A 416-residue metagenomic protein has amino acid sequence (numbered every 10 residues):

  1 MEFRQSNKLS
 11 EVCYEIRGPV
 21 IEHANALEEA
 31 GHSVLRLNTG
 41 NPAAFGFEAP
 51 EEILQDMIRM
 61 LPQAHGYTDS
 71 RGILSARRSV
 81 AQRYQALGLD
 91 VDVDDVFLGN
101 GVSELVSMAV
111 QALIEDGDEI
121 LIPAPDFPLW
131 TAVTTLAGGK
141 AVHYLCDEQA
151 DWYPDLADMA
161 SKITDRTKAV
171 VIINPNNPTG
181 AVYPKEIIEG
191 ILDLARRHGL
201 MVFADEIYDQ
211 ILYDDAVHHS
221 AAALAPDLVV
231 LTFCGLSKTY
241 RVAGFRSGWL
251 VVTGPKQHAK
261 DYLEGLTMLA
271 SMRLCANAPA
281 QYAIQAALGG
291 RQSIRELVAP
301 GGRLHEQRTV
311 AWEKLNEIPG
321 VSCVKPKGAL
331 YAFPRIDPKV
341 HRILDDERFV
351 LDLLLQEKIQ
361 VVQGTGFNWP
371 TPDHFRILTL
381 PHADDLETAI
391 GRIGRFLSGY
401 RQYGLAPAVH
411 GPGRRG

Functional and structural regions predicted by a protein language model:
E2-S6, S10-G101, M108, C275 (+4 more regions): N-terminal small-domain helix-loop-helix segment of the aminotransferase-like
A30, A137, R197-H198, L228 (+2 more regions): Helix C-cap/helix->beta junction micro-motif
D90, A160-S161, R342-L344, R348 (+2 more regions): PLP-dependent enzyme catalytic core of the Aspartate aminotransferase-like
A112-T134: Conserved PLP-anchoring active-site segment centered on the Schiff-base-forming lysine
T135-V142: A short helix-loop-beta submotif of the ANL/AMP-binding
V142, D147-H218: Active-site phosphate-binding strand-loop segment of PLP-dependent enzymes
A223-G302, W312-K314, L397: Conserved core segment of the aminotransferase class I/II
Q285, G301-W312, C323-D337, T371: Conserved glycine-rich beta-strand-loop-beta hairpin in the small C-terminal domain of fold type I
